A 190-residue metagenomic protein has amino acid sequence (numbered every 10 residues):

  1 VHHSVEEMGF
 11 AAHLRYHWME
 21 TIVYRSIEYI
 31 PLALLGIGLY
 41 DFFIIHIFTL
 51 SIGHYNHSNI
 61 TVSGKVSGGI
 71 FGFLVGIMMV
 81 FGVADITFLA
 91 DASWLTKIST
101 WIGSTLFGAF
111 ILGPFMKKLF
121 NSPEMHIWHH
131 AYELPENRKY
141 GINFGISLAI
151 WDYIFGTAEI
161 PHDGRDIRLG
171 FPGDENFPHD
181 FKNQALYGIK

Functional and structural regions predicted by a protein language model:
V1-I167: Membrane-embedded catalytic scaffold of the fatty acid hydroxylase/desaturase
Y40-D41, I77, H162-K190: A membrane-cytosol interface segment of integral membrane proteins
